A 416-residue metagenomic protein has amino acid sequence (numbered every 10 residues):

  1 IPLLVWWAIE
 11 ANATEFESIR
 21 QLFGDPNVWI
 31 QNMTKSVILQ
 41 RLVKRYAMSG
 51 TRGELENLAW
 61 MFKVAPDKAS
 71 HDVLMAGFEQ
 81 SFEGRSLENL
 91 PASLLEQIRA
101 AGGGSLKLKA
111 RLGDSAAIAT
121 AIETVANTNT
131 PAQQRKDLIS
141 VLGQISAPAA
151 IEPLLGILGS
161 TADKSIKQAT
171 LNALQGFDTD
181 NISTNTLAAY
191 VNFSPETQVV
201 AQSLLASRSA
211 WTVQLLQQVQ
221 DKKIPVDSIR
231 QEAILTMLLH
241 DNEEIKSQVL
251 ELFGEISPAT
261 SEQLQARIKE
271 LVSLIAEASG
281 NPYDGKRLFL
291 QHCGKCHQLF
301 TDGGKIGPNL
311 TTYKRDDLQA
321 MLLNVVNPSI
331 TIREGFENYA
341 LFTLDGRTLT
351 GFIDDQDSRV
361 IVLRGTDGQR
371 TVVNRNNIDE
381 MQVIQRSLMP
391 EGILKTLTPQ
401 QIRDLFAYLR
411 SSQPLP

Functional and structural regions predicted by a protein language model:
I1-L288, Y313, L344: Long, ordered, helix-rich scaffold segments
L3, P308, E337-Y339: Extracytoplasmic/periplasmic beta-strand context in beta-sandwich domains, especially the cupredoxin/COX2 CuA-binding
F23, I306-G307: Short linear capping/connector segments at secondary-structure termini
S146, K295, G303-K305, T348-L349 (+1 more regions): Flexible loop/turn segments at secondary-structure boundaries
S165, D302-I306, T331, S412-L415: Inter-heme linker and motif-flanking segments adjacent to c-type heme-binding CXXCH motifs in c-type cytochromes
A206-K223, M237-S247, F253-I256, I275 (+2 more regions): Extracytoplasmic electron-transfer domains, predominantly the class I c-type cytochrome c fold
G285-F300, L310, L405-L409: The canonical Cys-X-X-Cys-His
